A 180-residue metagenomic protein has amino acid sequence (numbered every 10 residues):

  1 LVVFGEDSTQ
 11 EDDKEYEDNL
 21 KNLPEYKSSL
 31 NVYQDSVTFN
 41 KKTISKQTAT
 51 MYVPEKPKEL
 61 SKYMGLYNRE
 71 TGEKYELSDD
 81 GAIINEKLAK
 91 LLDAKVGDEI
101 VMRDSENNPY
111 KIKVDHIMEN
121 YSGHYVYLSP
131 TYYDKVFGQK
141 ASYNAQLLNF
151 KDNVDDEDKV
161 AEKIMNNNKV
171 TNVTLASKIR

Functional and structural regions predicted by a protein language model:
L1-F4, S45-K46, E59-K62, G138-Y143: Membrane-proximal juxtamembrane linkers immediately C-terminal to transmembrane helices
L1-Y16, N144-N149: Membrane-interface junction motifs in transport/secretion proteins
Q10-Y16, N153-K163: Short, conserved charged micro-motifs
E15-S28, V32-E99, K111-K113, I117: Short beta-strand boundary microenvironments
E76, I117-V154, D158, S177: Small-residue transmembrane helix packing/gating motifs
F150, D158-R180: A cross-kingdom feature of multi-pass membrane systems that activates on extracytoplasmic/periplasmic
